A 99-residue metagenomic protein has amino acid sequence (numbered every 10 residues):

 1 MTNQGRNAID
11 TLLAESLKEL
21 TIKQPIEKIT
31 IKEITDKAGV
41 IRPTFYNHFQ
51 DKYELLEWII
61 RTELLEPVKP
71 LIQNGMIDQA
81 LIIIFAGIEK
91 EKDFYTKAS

Functional and structural regions predicted by a protein language model:
M1-Q24, K28, E33: Basic, helix-initiating cap at the start of DNA-binding domains
T2-Q4, I22-I26, G39-V40, Y46-E57: HTH DNA-binding helix-turn interface
T11-E19, K23, K37, E54-Q73 (+2 more regions): Alpha-helical structural segments
T30, T44, F94: Residues in the helix-turn-helix
K32-K37, F45, I88: Append "Primarily bacterial transcriptional regulators
Q50-E54, I72, E89, D93: Residues in soluble alpha-helical coiled-coils and helical-bundle/repeat scaffolds
G75-S99: Helical hydrophobic small-molecule/effector-binding pocket
